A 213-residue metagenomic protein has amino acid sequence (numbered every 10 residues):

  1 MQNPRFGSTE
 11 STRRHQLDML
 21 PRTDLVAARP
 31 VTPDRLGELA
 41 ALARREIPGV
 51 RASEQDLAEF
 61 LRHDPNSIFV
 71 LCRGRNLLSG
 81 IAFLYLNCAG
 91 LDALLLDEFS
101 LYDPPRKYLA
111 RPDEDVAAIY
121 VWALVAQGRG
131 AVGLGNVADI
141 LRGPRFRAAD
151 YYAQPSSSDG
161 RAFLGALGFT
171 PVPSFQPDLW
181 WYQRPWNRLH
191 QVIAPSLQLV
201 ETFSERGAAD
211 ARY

Functional and structural regions predicted by a protein language model:
M1-V31, R73, D115-V116, R145-Y213: Terminal substrate-recognition subdomain of acyl/acetyltransferases
G7-L57, R62-D64, I68-L77: Short amphipathic alpha-helix that is part of the acyltransferase structural core
P30-V31, L84, L124: Structured loops at beta-to-helix junctions and adjacent beta-edge loops in soluble globular domains
N76-Y85: Conserved beta-strand in the GNAT
L78-S79, G90, G160-F163: Short catalytic/ligand-binding loop motif for oxyanion handling, primarily in non-cytosolic enzymes, centered on
L86-N87, Y102: Regulatory and interdomain segments flanking nucleotide-handling catalytic cores in signaling/defense enzymes
C88-L94: Cytochrome P450 core scaffold surrounding the K-helix E-X-X-R motif and the conserved "meander" helix-loop region
L94-F175: Acyl-donor binding region in acyl/amide transferases
